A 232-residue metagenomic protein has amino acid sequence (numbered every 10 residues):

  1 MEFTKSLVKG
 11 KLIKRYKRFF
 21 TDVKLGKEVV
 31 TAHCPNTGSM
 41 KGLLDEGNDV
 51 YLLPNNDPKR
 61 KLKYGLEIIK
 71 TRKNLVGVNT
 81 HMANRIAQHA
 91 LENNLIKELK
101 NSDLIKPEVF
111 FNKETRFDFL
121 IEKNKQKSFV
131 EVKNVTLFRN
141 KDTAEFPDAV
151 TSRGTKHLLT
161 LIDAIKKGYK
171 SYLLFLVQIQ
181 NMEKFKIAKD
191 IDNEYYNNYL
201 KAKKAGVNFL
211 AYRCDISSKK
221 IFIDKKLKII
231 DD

Functional and structural regions predicted by a protein language model:
G10, F117-D148, L161: Conserved catalytic cores of phosphodiester-cleaving nucleases, focusing on short active-site segments
K17-D22: Short aromatic-glycine-enriched beta-strand elements
G38-Y51: Short nucleic-acid-contacting surface segments enriched for D/E, G, S/T with interspersed K/R
K41, N74-K106: Acidic-basic catalytic patches of nuclease active cores, encompassing PD-(D/E)XK and other metal-cofactor nuclease
N48-D57, R213-C214: Flexible glycine-rich surface loops and low-complexity tracts that mediate binding to linear polymers
D57-N74, D224: OB-fold/S1-family single-stranded nucleic acid-binding modules
D142-S152, L159-I191, R213: Nucleic-acid nuclease catalytic cores
Q178-D232: Domain-level recognition of nuclease-like catalytic cores that cleave nucleotide substrates
